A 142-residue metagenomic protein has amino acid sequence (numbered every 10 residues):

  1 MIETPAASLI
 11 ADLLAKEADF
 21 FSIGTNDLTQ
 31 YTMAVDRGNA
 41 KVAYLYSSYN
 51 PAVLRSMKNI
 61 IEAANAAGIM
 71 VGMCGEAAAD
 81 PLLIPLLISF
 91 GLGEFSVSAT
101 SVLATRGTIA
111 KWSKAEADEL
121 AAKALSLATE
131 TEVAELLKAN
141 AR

Functional and structural regions predicted by a protein language model:
M1-R142: Conserved alpha/beta-domain cores
